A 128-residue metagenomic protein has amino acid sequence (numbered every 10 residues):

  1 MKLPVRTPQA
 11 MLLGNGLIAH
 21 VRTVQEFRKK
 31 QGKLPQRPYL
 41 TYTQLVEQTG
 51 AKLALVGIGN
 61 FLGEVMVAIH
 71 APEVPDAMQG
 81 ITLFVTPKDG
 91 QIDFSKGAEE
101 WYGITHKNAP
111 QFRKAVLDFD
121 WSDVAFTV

Functional and structural regions predicted by a protein language model:
K2-T23, R37-V128: Nucleic acid-binding interface residues in structured DNA/RNA-binding domains, emphasizing the DNA-engaging scaffolds
Q25-L34: Intrinsically disordered, low-complexity Ser/Thr- and acidic-rich flexible linkers and loops, especially at boundaries
